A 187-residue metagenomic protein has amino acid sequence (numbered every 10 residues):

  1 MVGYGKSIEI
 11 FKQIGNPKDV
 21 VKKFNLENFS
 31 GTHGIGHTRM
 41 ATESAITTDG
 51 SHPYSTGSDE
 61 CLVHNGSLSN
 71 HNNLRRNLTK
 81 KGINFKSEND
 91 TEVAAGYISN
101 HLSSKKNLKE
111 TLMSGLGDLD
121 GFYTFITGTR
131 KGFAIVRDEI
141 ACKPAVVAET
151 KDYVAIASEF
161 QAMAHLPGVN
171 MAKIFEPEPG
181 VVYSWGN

Functional and structural regions predicted by a protein language model:
M1-N187: Conserved short alpha-helical segments that host acidic/polar catalytic motifs at enzyme active sites
